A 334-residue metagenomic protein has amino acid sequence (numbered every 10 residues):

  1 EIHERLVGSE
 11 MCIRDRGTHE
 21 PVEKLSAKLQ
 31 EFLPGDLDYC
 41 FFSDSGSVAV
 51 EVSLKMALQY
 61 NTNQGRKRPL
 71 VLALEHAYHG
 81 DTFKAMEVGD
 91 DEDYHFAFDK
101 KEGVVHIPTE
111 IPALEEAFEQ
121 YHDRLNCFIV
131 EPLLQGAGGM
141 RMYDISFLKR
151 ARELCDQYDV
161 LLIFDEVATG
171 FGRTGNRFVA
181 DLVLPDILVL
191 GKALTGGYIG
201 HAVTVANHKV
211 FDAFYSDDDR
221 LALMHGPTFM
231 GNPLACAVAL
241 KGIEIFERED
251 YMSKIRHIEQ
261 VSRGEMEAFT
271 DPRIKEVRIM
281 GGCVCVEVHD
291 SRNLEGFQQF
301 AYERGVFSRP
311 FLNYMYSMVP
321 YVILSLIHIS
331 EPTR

Functional and structural regions predicted by a protein language model:
E1-I13, I327-T333: Single conserved hydrophobic/aromatic residue that forms the stacking wall/gate of nucleotide- or nucleobase-binding
S26-C127: PLP-dependent aspartate aminotransferase-fold enzymes
F83-K84, L182-A213, G231-C236: Active-site PLP attachment segment
R141-T174: Catalytic PLP-binding core of fold-type I/II PLP enzymes
H201-P227, A237-F246: Conserved core segment of the aminotransferase class I/II
G242-G264: Structural signature of PLP-dependent enzymes
E247-E249, H257, V319-S330, R334: PLP-dependent enzyme catalytic core of the Aspartate aminotransferase-like
I255, E259-R263, P272-F300, Y321: Conserved PLP-binding catalytic core of the aspartate aminotransferase-like
